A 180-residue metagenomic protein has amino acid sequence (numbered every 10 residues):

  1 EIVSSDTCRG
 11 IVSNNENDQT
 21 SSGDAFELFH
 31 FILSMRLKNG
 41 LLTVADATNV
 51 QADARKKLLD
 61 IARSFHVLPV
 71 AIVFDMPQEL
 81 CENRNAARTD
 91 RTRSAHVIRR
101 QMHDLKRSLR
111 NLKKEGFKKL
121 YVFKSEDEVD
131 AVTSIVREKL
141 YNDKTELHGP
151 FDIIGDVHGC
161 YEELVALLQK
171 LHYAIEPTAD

Functional and structural regions predicted by a protein language model:
E1-L41, D53, L80-E82: Conserved substrate/cofactor phosphate-moiety recognition/catalytic segment in nucleotide-dependent phosphotransferases
T7-R9, N49, H158-G159: Short, glycine/acidic-enriched loop or turn micro-motifs at the edges of active sites
I11, L37, N49-D90: ATP-dependent NMP and nucleoside kinases share a basic, alpha-helical "lid"
S22-H30, A52, K56, D75 (+2 more regions): Amphipathic alpha-helical transducer elements in NTP-driven molecular machines
L28-I32, K57, E163-L167: Well-ordered alpha-helical segments embedded in enzymatic catalytic cores
T43-A47, A71, D152-I154: Short catalytic-loop micro-motif centered on adjacent basic/acidic residues
M76-R137: Conserved GTP-binding G-domain of TRAFAC-class P-loop NTPases and closely related GTPase folds
R110-D180: Feature recognizes metal-dependent phosphohydrolase scaffolds
